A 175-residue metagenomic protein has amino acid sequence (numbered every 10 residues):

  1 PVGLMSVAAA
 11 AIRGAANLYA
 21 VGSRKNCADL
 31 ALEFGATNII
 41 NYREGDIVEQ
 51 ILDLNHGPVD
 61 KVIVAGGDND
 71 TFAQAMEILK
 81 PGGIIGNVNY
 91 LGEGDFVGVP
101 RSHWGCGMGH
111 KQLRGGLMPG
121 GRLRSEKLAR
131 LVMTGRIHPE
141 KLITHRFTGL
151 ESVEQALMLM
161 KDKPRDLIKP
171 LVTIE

Functional and structural regions predicted by a protein language model:
P1-G45: Mid-domain Rossmann-like dinucleotide-binding core that forms the NAD(H)/NADP(H) cofactor-binding site
M5, A9-I12, A16-N17, D60 (+3 more regions): Terminal helix/beta-alpha structural elements that buttress the NAD(P)+-binding lobe
N41, V64, N87: Redox-cofactor binding/interface segments in oxidoreductases and associated redox assembly factors
G45-H56: Short amphipathic alpha-helix with an adjacent loop that forms part of the alpha/beta core around
H56, G67, K80-P81, R165: Short conserved AdoMet
G57, A73, G121-E175: C-terminal hydrophobic helical "lid"/dimerization subdomain of Rossmann-like NAD(P)H-dependent oxidoreductases
G57-I63, G83-I84: Short SAM/SAH-binding signature in class I
D68-R136, I174-E175: Glycine-rich phosphate-binding loop and adjacent beta-alpha segment of Rossmann(oid) nucleotide-cofactor-binding
